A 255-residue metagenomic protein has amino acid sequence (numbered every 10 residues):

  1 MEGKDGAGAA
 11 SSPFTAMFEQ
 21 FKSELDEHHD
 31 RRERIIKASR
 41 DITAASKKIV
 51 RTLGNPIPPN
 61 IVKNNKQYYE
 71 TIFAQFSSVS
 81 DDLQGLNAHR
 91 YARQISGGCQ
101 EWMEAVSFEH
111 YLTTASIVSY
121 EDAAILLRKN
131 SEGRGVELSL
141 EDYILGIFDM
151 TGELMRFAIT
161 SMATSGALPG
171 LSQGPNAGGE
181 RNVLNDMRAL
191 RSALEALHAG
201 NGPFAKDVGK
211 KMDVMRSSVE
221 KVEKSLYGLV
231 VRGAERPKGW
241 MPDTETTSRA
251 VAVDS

Functional and structural regions predicted by a protein language model:
M1-A7, E195-S255: C-terminal accessory extensions/subdomains outside the catalytic/core fold
M1-L83: Leu/Val/Ala/Ile-rich N-terminal alpha-helices, chiefly Sec-type signal peptides and the beginnings
P13-D30, Q84-L86, Y120-V136, S161: Short, charged/polar, low-complexity loop and linker segments that flank or interrupt alpha-helical bundles
P13-M17, A38-D41, A45-K48, Q75 (+4 more regions): Amphipathic, well-ordered alpha-helical segments in soluble domains
R32, I49-N60, L83-L86, A158-P169 (+2 more regions): Secondary-structure edge/capping motif, primarily at the C-terminal ends of alpha-helices and the immediately following
V62-I72, L168-E195, K211: Short secondary-structure subsegments characteristic of cysteine-rich extracellular domains
N65-G135: Long, charged all-alpha helical bundle/coiled-coil segments in cytosolic proteins
E132-V183: Surface-exposed interaction/gating patches
